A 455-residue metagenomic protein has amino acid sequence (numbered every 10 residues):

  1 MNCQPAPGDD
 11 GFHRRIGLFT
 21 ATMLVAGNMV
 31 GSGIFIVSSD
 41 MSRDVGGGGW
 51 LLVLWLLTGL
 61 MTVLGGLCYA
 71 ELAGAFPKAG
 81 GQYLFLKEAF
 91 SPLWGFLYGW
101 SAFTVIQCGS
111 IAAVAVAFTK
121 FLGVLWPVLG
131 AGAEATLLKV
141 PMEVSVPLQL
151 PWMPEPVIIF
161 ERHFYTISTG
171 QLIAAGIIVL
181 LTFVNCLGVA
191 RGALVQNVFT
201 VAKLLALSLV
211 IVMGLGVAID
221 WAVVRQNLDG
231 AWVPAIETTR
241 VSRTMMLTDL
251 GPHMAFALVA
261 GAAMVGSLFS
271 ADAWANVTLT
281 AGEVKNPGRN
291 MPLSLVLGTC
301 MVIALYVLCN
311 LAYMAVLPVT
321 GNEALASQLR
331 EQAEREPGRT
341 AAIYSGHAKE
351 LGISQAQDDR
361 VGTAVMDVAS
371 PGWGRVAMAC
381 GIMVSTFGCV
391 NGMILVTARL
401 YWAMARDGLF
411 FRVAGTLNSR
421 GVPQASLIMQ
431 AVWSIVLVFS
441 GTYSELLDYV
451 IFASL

Functional and structural regions predicted by a protein language model:
M1-S39, R43-G48, T62-L67, K78-A79: Membrane-interface "cap" regions at the ends of multi-pass membrane proteins
D9-G11, L187-T200, A271-L305, A405-R406 (+1 more regions): Hydrophobic, small-residue-rich membrane helices and short re-entrant helix-turn-helix hairpins that build
I16, T20-G33, Q171-L181, E237-L305 (+2 more regions): Hydrophobic, membrane-embedded alpha-helices of multi-pass small-molecule transporters
A26, V30, V53, L57-M61 (+9 more regions): Lipid-exposed faces of alpha-helical membrane segments in multi-pass integral membrane proteins
D40-R43, W55, T62-I178, F183 (+3 more regions): Hydrophobic transmembrane alpha-helices that form the core helical bundles of multi-pass secondary transporters
R43-G47, A75-G80, E88-W94, A281-N290 (+3 more regions): Juxtamembrane helix-boundary/capping and inter-helix hinge elements in multi-pass membrane proteins
L84-F85, S91, V124-M142, A231-G251 (+4 more regions): TM-loop-TM module centered on a large, flexible mid-protein loop between adjacent transmembrane helices in multi-pass
T169-V233, L295-C300, V450-L455: Membrane-interface loop-to-helix entry segments
